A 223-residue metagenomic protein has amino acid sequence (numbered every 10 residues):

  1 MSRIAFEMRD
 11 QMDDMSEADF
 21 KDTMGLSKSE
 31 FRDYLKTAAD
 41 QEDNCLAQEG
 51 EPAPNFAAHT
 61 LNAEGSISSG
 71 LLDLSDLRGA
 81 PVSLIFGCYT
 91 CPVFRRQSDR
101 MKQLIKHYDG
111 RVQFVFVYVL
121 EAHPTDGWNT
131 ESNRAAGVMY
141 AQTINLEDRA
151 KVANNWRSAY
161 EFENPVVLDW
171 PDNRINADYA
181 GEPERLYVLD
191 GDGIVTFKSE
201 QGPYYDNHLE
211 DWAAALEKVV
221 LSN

Functional and structural regions predicted by a protein language model:
M1-E49: N-terminal accessory regions of S-adenosyl-L-methionine
F31, T37, A159-N173, L221-N223: Short, positively charged
R32-L74, V93-R96: N-terminal "domain-start" segment that seeds a small globular fold
E49-G50, D76-G79, H107-D109, A180-G181: Extracellular/periplasmic catalytic domains that process cell-envelope and extracellular macromolecules
P54-N55, A80, E161-P165, Y179-Y187: Structural micro-motif
G70-M101, Q113-Y118: Short active-site neighborhood of thiol/selenol oxidoreductases, capturing the structured segment around
R95-Y160: Structural microenvironment flanking redox-active thiols in thiol-disulfide oxidoreductases
W170-N223: Thiol-/selenol-based redox modules, centered on thioredoxin-like and closely related oxidoreductase domains
